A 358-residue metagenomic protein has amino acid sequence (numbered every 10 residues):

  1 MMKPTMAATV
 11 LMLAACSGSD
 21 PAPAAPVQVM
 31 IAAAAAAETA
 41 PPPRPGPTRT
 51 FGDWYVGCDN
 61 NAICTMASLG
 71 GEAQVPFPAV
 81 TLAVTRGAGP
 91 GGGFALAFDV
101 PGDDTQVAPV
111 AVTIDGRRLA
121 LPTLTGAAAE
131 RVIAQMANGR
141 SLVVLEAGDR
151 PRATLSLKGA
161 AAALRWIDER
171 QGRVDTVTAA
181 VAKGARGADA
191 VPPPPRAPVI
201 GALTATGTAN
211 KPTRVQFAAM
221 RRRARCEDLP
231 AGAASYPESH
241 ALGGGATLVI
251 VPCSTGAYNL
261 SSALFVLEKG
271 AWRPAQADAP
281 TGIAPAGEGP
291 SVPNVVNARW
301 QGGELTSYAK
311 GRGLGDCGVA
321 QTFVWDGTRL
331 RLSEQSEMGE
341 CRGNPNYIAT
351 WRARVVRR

Functional and structural regions predicted by a protein language model:
M1-P21: Sec-dependent N-terminal signal peptides
C16-L229, S239, G243, A257-A263: A generic "folded-domain core" signal
F217-E227, V266-I283, V324-R329: Surface-exposed loop/turn elements that mediate protein-protein interactions on large endomembrane-trafficking
S235-A241, V295-R299: Beta-propeller blade termini
T247-C253: Hydrophobic beta-strand segments that make up the repeating blades of beta-propeller and related beta-repeat
C253-T255, G311: Residue-level signature of beta-propeller blades and closely related beta-rich strand-turn architectures in secreted
A257-F265, G315-Q321: Structural motif
A275-R358: Short aromatic loop motif centered on NTY/YTY
